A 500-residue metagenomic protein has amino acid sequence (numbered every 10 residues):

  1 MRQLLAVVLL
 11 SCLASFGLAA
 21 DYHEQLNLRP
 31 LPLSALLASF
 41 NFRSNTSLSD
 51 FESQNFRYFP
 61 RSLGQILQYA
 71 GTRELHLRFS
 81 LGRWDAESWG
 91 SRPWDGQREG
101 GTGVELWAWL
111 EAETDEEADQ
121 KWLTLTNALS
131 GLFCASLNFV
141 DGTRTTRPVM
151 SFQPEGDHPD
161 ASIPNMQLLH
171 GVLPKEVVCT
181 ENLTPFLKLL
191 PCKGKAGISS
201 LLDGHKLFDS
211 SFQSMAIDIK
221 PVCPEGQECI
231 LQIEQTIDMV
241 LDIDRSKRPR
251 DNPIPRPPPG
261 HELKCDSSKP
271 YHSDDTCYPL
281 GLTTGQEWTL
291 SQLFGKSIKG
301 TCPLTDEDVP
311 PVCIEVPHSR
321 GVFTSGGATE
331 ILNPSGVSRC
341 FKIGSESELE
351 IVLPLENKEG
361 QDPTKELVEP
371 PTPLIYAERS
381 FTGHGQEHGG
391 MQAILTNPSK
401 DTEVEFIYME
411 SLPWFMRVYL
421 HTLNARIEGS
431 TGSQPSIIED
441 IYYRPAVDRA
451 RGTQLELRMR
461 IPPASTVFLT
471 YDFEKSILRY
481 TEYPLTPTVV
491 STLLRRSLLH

Functional and structural regions predicted by a protein language model:
M1-F16: Fungal secretory targeting signals
C12-C277, T283: Long, solvent-exposed N-terminal ectodomains/accessory regions that are displayed to the extracellular/lumenal milieu
G194, S200, G204-L207, S211-M215 (+9 more regions): Low-complexity, intrinsically disordered segments enriched in Ser/Thr together with acidic residues
G336-I394: Edge strands and adjacent loops of beta-rich recognition modules
N357-Q361, E378, A393, Y408 (+1 more regions): Short, hydrophobic/aromatic-enriched beta-strand segments in well-ordered soluble domains
G383-W414: Short beta-strand elements of extracellular/lumenal beta-sandwich folds
F415-E474: A surface/secretory-pathway sequence property marking extracellular, secreted, or lumenal proteins enriched
